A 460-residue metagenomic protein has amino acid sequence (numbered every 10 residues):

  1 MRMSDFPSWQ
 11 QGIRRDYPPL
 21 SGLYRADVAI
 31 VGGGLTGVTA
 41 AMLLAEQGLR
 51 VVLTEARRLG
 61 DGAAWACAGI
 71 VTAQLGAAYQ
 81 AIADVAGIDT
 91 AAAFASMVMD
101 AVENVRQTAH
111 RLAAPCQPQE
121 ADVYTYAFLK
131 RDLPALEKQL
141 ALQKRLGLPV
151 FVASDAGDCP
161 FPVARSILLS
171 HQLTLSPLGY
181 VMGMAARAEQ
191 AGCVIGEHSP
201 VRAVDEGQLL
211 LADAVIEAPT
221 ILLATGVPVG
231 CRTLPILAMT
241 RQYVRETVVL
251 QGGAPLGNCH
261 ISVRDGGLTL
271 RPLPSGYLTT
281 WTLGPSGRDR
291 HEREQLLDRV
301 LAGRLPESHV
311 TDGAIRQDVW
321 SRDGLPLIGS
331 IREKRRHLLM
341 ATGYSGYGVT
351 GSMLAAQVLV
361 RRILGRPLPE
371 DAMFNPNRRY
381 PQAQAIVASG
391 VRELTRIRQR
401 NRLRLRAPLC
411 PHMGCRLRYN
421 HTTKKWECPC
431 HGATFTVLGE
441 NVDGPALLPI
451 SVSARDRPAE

Functional and structural regions predicted by a protein language model:
M1-V28: Extreme N-terminal leader/targeting segments of oxidoreductases
A26-L53: N-terminal Rossmann-like FAD-binding beta1-loop-alpha1 element of flavoenzymes
E46-A66: Glycine-rich FAD pyrophosphate-binding loop
V85-R187: Rossmann-like flavin
R111-Q119, V215-R336, G351: Active-site substrate-recognition segment that forms the wall of the catalytic cavity or substrate channel
L142, S166-G207, L211, V215-P219 (+1 more regions): Helical element adjacent to the flavin cofactor pocket in flavoenzyme catalytic cores
R264-D265, L305-A385, R406: C-terminal catalytic lobe of FAD-dependent flavoproteins
R400-E460: Rieske [2Fe-2S] iron-sulfur-binding domain
